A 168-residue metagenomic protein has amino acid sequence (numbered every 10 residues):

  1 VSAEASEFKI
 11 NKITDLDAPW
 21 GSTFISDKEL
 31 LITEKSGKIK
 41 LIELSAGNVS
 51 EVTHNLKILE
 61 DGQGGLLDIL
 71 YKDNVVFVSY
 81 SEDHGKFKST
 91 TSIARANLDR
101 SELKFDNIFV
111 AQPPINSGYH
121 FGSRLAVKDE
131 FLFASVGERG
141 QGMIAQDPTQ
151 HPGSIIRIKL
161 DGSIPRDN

Functional and structural regions predicted by a protein language model:
A3, I164-N168: Amphipathic alpha-helical segments that form coiled-coils or helix-hairpins used for dimerization/assembly
A3-G142: Acidic, Gly/Ser/Thr-rich repeat motifs that build Ca2+-stabilized beta-propeller blades
I42, I144-Q146, D167: Short linear functional motifs in flexible/disordered or boundary regions
T90-R100, D147-D161: Beta-propeller blade signature
K128-F133, R157-P165: Bacterial peptidoglycan biogenesis and beta-lactam-recognition machinery
